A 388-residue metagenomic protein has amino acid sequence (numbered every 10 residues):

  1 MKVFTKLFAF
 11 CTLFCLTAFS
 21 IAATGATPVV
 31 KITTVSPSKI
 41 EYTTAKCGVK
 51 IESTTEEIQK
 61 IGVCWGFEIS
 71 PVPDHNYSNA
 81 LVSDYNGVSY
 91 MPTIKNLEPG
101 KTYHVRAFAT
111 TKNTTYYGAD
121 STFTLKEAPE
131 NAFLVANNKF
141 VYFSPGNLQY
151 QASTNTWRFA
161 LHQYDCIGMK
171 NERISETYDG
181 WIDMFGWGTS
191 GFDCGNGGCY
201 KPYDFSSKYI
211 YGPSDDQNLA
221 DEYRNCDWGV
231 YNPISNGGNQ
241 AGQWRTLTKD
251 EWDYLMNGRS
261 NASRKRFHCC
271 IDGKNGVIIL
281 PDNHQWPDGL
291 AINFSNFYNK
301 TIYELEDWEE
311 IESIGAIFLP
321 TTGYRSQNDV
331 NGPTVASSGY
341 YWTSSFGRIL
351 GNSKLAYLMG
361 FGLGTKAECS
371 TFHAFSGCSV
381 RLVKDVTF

Functional and structural regions predicted by a protein language model:
M1-P28: Bacterial Sec-dependent N-terminal signal peptides
V3, L7, Y77-A80, G87 (+1 more regions): N-terminal cationic leader/targeting segments used for protein routing and processing
A22-P129: Short, surface-exposed linear motifs at loops/turns and structural transition points
T33-P37, K60-I61, V105, A128 (+3 more regions): C-terminal, surface-exposed recognition/capping segments
K39, T43-K50, E56, A128-M169: GGW-centered surface loops in extracellular recognition modules
Y103, Y116, V141-F143, G276: Short, isolated positions in well-ordered beta-strands
A109, S121, K126-E127, F133-V135 (+3 more regions): Low-complexity, repetitive regions of proteins mediating host interaction that are extracellular, surface-exposed
N147-G242: Short, surface-exposed beta-strand/turn modules with glycine/proline-rich turns and flanking aromatic residues
